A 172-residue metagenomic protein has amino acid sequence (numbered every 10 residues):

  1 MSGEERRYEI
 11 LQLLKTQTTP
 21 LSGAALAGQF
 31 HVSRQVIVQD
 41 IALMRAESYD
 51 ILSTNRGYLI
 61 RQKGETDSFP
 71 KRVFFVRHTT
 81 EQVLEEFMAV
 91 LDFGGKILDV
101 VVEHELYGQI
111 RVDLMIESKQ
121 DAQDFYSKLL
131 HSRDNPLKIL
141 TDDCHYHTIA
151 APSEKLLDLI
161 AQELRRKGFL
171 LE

Functional and structural regions predicted by a protein language model:
M1, L14, H31, R77-H78 (+1 more regions): Residue-level marker of alpha-helix boundaries and capping positions
M1-G28: Extreme N-terminal segment that seeds HTH/winged-HTH DNA-binding domains in transcriptional regulators
Y8, Q12, Q39-A42, S127 (+1 more regions): Solvent-exposed alpha-helical segments within well-ordered globular domains of core cellular machineries
K15-T19, Q35, A46-Y49, D92 (+2 more regions): Generic secondary-structure signature for well-ordered alpha-helical cores
P20-S53: N-terminal helix-turn-helix
G28, Y58, H104-E105: Conserved beta-strand edge residues that scaffold enzyme active sites
I51-Q62: Minor-groove-contacting beta-hairpin "wing" of winged helix-turn-helix DNA-binding domains
S68-E172: Mid-protein regulatory/catalytic core that forms ligand/cofactor-binding pockets and protein-protein interaction
